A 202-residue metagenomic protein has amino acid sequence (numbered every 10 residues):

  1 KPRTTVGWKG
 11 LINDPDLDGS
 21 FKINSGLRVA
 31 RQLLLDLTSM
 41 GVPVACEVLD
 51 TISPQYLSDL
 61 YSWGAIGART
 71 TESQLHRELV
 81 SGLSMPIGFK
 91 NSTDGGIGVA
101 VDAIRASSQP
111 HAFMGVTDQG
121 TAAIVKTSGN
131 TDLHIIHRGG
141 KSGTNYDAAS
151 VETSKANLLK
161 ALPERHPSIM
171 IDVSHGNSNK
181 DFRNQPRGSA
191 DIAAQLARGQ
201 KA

Functional and structural regions predicted by a protein language model:
P2-T153, H175-D191: Active-site-facing alpha/beta catalytic cores
S154-E164: Redox- and metal-dependent alpha/beta enzyme cores, enriched for Fe-S-associated oxidoreductases and cofactor-handling
I171: Conserved, mostly hydrophobic/aromatic
Q195-A202: Substrate-binding cleft of secreted/luminal carbohydrate-active enzymes
